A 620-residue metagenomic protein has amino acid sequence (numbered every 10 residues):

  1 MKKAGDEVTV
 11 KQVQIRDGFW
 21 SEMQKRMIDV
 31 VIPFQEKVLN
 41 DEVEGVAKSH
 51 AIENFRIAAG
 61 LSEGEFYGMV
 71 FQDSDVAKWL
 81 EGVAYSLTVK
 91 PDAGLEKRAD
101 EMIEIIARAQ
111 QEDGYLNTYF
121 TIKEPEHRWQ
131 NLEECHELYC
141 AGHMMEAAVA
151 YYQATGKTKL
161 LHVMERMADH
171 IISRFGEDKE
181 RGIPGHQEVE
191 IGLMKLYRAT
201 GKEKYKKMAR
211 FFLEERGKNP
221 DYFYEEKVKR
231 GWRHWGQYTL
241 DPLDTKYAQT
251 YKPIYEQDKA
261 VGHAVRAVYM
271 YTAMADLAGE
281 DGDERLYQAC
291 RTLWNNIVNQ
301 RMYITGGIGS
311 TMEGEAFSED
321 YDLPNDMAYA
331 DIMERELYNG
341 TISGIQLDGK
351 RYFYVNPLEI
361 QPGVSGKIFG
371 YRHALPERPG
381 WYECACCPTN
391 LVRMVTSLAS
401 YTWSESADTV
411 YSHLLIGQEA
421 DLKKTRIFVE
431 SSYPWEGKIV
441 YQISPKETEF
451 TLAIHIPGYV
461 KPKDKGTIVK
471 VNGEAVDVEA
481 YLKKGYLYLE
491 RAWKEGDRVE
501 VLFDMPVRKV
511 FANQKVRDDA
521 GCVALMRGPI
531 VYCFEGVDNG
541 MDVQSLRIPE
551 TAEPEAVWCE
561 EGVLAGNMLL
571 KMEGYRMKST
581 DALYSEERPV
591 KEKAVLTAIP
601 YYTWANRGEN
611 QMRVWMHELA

Functional and structural regions predicted by a protein language model:
M1-D75, D100-F120: Low-complexity, Ser/Thr/Pro/Gly-enriched N-terminal "stalk/linker" regions
K3-G5, A59-V76, H127-C140, S173-H186 (+7 more regions): Solvent-exposed loop and edge beta-strand segments that line ligand/cofactor-binding and catalytic clefts
D17, Q24, I28, I32 (+9 more regions): Hydrophobic core segments within long, regular secondary-structure runs in both alpha- and beta-rich folds
W20-E22, L80-A93, G142-K157, E190-K202 (+4 more regions): Well-ordered alpha-helical scaffold segments within catalytic/enzyme domains
V43, A47-F55, W79, A93-E133 (+1 more regions): Helix-terminus loop motifs that line ligand-binding clefts
K123-A199: A conserved hydrophobic secondary-structure block that centers on an alpha-helix together with its immediately flanking
A209, C290, A330-N339, G344-P445 (+6 more regions): C-terminal beta-rich recognition modules with glycine/proline-rich loops and embedded aromatic residues
E449-V471: Beta-strand-rich binding/interaction modules
